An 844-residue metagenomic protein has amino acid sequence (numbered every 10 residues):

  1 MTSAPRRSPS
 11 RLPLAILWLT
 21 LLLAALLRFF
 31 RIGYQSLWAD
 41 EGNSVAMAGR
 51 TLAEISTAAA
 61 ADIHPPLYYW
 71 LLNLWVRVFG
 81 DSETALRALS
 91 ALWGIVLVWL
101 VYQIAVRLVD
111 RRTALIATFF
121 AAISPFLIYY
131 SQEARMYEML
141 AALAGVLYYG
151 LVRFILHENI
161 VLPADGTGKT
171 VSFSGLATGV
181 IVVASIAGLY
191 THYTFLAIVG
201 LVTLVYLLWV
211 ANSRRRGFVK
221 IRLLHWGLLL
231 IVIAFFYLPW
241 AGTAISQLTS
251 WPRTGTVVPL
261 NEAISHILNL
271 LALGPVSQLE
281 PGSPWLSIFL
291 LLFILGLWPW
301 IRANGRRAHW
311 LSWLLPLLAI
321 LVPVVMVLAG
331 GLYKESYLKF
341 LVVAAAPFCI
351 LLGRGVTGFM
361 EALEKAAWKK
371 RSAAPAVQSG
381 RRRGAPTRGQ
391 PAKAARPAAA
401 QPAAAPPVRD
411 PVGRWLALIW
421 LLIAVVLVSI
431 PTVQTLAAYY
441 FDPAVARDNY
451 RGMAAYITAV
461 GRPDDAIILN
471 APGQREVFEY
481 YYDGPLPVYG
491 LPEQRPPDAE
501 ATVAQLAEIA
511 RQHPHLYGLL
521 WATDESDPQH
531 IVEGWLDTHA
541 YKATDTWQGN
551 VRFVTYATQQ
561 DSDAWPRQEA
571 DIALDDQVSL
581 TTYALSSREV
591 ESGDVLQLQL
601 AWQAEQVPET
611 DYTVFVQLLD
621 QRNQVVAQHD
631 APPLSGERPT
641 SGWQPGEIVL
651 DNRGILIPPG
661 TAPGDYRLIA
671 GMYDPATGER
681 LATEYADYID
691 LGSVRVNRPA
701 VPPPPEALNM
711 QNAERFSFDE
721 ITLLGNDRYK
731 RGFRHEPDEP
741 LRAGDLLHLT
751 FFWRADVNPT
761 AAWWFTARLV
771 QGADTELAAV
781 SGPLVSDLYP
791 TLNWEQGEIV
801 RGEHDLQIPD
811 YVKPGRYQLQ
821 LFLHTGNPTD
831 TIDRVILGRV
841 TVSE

Functional and structural regions predicted by a protein language model:
M1-P9: Short, Lys/Arg-rich, polar N-terminal cytosolic tail immediately upstream of the first transmembrane signal-anchor
A4, W18, L162, K169-S172 (+3 more regions): Serine/threonine-rich, low-complexity intrinsically disordered segments
P9-P163, S172-K365, A417-E569: Terminal, non-globular segments
I160-L162, A374, Q378, P407: Ser/Thr/Pro/Gly-rich low-complexity, intrinsically disordered segments
D165-V171, A373-P375, G384-P386, Q390 (+4 more regions): Short, low-complexity intrinsically disordered segments enriched in A/P/G/S/L with frequent Arg, especially at protein
E364-K365, R396, P406: Intrinsically disordered, low-complexity segments used as extracellular stalks/linkers and nuclear/regulatory IDRs
A455-I467, G473-E844: C-terminal luminal/periplasmic domains and tails of membrane-associated envelope-modifying transferases
